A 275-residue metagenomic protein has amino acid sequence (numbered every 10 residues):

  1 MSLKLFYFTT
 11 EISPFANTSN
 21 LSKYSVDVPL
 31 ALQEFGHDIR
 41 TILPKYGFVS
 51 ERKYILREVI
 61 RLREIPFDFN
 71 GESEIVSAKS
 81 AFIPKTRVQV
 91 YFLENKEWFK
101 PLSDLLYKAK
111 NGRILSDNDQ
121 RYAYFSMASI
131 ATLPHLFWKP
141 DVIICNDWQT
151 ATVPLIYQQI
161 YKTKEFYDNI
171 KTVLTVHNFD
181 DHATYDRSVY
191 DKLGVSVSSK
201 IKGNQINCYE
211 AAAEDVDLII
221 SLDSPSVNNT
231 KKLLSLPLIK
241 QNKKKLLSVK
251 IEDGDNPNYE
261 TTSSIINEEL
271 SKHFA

Functional and structural regions predicted by a protein language model:
M1-A275: Catalytic cores of nucleotide-sugar-dependent glycosyltransferases that transfer UDP/GDP/TDP-activated
